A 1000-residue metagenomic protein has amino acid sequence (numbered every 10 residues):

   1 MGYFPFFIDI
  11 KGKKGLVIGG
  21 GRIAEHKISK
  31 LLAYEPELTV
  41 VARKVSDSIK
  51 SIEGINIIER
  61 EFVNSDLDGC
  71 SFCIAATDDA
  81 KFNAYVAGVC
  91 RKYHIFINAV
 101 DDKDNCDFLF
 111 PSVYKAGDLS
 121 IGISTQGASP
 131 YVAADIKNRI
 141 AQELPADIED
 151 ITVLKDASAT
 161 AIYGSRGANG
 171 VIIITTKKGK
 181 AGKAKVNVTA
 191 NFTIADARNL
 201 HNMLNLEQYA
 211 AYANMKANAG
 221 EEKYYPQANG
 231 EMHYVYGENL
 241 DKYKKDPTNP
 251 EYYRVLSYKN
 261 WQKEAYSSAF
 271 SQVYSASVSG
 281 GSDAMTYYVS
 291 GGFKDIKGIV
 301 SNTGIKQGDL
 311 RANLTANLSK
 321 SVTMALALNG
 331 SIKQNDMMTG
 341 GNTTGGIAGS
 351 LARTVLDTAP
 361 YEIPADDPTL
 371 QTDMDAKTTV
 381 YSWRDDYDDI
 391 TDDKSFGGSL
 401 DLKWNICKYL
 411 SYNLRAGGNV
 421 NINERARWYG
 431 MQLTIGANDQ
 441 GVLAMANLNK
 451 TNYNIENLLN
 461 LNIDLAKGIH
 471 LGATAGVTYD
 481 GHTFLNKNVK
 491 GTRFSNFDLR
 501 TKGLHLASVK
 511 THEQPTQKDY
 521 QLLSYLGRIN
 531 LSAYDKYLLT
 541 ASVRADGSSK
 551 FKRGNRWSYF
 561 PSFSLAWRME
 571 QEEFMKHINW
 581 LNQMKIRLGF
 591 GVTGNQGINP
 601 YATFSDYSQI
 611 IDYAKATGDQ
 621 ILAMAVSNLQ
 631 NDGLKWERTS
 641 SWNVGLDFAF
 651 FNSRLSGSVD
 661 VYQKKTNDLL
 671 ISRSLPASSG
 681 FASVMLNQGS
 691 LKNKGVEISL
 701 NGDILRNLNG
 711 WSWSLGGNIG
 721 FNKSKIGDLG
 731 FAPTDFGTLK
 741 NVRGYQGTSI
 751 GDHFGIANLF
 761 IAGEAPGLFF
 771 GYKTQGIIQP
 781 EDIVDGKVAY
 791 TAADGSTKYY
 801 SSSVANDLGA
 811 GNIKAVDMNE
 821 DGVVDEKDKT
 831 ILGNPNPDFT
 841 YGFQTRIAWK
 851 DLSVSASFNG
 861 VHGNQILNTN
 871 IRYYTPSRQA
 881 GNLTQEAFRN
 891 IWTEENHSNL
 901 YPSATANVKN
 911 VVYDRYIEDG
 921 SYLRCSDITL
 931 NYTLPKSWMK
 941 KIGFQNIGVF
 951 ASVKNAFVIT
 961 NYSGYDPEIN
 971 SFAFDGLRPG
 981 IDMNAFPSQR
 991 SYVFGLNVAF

Functional and structural regions predicted by a protein language model:
M1-K44, I49-K50: Hydrophobic, well-ordered beta-alpha structural blocks that scaffold small-molecule cofactor pockets
I52-D68: Glycine-rich, highly charged phosphate/nucleotide-binding loops
F72-T77, N83-F110: ADP-ribose/adenylate-binding Rossmann-like module
T125-E149: An accessory alpha-helical subdomain
A146-I148, A159-F396, D401-K403, C407 (+7 more regions): Membrane-proximal, glycine/serine-rich, low-complexity loop/turn segments characteristic of large bacterial
N187-Y252, N488, L686, L705-I831 (+2 more regions): Conserved small-residue
T248-P250, A507, S548, Q779 (+2 more regions): Extracytoplasmic gating/loop element in the C-terminal half of outer-membrane beta-barrel translocons and assembly
Q307, N313-V322, A327-I332, G340 (+3 more regions): Extracellular/periplasmic, surface-exposed regions of secreted and cell-surface proteins
